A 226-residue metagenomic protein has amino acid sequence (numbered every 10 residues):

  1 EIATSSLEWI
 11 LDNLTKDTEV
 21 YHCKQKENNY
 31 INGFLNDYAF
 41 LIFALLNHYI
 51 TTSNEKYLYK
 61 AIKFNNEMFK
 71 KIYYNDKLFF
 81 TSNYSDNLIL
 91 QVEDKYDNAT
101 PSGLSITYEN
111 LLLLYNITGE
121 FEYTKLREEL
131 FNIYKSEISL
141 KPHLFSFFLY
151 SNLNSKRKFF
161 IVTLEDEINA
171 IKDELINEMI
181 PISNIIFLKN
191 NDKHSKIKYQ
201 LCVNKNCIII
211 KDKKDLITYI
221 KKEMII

Functional and structural regions predicted by a protein language model:
E1-I226: Glycan-recognition and catalytic cores of secretory/periplasmic carbohydrate-active enzymes
